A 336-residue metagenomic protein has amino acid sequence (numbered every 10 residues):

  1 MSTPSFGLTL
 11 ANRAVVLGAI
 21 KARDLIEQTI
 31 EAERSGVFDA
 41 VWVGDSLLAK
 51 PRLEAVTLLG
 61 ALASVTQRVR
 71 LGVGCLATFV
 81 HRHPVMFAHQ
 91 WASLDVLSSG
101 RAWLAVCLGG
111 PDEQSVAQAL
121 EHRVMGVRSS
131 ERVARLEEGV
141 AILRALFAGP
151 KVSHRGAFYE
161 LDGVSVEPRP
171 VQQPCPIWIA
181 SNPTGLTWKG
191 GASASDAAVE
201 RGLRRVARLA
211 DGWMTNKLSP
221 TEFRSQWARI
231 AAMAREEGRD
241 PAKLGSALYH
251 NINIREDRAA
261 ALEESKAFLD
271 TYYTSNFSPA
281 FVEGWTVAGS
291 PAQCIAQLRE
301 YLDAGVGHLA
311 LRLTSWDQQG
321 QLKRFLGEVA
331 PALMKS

Functional and structural regions predicted by a protein language model:
M1-S336: Active-site-adjacent structural elements that line small-molecule/cofactor binding pockets in enzymes
